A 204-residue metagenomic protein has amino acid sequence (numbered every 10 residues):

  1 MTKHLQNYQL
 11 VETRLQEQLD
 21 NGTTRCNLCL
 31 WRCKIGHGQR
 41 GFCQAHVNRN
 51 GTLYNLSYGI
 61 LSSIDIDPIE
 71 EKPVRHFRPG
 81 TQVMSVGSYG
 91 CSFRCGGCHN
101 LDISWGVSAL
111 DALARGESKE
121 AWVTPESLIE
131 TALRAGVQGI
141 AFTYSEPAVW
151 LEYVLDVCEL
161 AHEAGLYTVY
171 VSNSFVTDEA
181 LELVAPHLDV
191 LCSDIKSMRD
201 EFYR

Functional and structural regions predicted by a protein language model:
M1-T81, F93: Flexible, acidic/Gly-rich N-terminal and inter-domain linker regions that tether and position cofactor-handling modules
N48-V190, R199: Conserved Radical SAM active-site core
K196: Cell-envelope and extracellular/periplasmic
F202-R204: A short alpha/beta connector and helix-capping loop motif
